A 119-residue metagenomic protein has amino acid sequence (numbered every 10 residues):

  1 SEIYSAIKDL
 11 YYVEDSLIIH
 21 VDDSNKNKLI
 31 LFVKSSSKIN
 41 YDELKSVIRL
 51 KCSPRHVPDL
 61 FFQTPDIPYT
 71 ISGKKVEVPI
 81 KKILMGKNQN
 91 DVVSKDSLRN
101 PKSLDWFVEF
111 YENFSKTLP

Functional and structural regions predicted by a protein language model:
I3-S5, K45: Conserved ANL (AMP-binding/adenylate-forming) active-site segment centered on the GW(Y/F)…HTG consensus within
S5-K8, D23-S24, S53: Structural motif
I7-S16: Short acidic amphipathic segments
D15-D22, I30-K34, K45-P119: Conserved C-terminal "lid"/linker of ANL adenylate-forming enzymes
N27: Substrate-binding beta-hairpin/strand module that engages nucleic acids
K38-L44: Short, conserved charged micro-motifs
